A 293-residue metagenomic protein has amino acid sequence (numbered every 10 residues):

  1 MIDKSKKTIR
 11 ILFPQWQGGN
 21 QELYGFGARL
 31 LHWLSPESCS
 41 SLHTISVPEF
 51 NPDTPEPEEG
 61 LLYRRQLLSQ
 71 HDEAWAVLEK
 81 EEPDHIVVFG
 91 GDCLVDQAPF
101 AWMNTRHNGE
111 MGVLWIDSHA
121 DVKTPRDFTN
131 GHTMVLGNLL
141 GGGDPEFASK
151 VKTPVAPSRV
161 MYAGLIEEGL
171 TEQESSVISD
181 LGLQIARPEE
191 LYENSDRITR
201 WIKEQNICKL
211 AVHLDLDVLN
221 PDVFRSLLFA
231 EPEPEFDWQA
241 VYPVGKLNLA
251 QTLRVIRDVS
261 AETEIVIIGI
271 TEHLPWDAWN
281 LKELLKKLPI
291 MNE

Functional and structural regions predicted by a protein language model:
I2-V88, V95-G109, V177-E293: Catalytic cores of soluble, metal-dependent hydrolases
H85-R159: Active-site histidine-anchored catalytic micro-motif
W115-S118, L140, Y162-E167, R187-E189 (+1 more regions): Short, structured patches in soluble enzyme cores that scaffold and shape functional sites
H119-A120, I166-E168, L216-L219: Short glycine-enriched loops at secondary-structure junctions
K123, E168-L170, W276: Active-site environment of divalent metal-dependent phosphoester hydrolases
T124-D127, F147-K150, T171-I178, V223-R225: A short secondary-structure junction signal
G143-D144, L165-L170, G245-Q251: A general structural motif
K150-I185: Hydrophobic, aromatic-enriched interface-forming segments
